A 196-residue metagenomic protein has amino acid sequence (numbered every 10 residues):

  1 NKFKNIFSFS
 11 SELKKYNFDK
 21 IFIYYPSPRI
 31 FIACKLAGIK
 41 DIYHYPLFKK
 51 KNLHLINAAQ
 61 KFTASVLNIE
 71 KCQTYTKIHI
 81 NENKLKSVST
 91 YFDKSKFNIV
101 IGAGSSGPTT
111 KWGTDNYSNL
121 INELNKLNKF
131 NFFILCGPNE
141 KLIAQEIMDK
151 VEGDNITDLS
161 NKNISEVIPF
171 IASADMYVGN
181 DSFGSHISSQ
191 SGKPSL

Functional and structural regions predicted by a protein language model:
N1-L196: Catalytic machinery of carbohydrate-active enzymes, primarily nucleotide-sugar-dependent glycosyltransferases
